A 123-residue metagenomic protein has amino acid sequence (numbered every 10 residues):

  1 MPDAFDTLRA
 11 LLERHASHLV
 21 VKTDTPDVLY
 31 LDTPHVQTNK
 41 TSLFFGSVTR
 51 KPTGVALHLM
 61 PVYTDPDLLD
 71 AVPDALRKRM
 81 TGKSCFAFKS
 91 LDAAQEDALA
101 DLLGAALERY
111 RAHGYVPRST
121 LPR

Functional and structural regions predicted by a protein language model:
M1-R123: Charge-dense, helix-prone N-terminal extensions
